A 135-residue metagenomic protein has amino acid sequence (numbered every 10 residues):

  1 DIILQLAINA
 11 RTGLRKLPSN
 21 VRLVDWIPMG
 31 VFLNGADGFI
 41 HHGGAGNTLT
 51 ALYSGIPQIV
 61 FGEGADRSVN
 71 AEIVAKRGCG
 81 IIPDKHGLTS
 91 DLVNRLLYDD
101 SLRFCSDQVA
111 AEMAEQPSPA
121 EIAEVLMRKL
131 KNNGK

Functional and structural regions predicted by a protein language model:
D1-G38: Donor-nucleotide binding loops and adjacent catalytic segments primarily of GT-B fold Leloir glycosyltransferases
D1-L4, I59-V60, I81-P83: Short hydrophobic alpha-helical runs that function as membrane-insertion/retention elements
R15, E72-K76, D107: Class I S-adenosyl-L-methionine
L17-S19, S54, R77-G78: Short, structured coil segments at secondary-structure junctions
V24-I73: A donor-sugar binding/catalytic signature common to diverse glycosyltransferases and related nucleotide-sugar
G35-A36, R77, Q116: Structured helix-beta-strand junction loops
A65-L92: Change "using UDP/GDP/dTDP sugars" to "using nucleotide sugars
S90-K135: C-terminal amphipathic helix plus adjacent low-complexity, charged tail appended to glycosyltransferase catalytic
